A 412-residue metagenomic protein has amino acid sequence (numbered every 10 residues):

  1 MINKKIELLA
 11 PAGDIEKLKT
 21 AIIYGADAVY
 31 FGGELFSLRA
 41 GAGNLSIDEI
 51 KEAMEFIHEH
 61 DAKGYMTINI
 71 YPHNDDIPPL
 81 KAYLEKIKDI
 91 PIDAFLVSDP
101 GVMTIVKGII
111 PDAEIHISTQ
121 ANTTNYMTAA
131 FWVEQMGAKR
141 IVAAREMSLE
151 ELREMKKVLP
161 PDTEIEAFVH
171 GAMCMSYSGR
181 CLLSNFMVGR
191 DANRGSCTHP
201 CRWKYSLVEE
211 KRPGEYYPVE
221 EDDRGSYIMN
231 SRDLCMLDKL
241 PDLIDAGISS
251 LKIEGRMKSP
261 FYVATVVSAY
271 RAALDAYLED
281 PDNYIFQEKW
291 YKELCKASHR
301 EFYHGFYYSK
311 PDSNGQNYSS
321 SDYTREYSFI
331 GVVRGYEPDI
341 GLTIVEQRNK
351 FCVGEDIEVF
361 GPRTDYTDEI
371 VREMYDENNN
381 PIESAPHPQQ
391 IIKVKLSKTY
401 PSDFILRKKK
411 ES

Functional and structural regions predicted by a protein language model:
M1-A12, K17-Y24, A28-Y30, L35-L38 (+8 more regions): Surface-exposed amphipathic alpha-helical tracts and adjacent flexible/coil segments at the periphery of soluble enzymes
R39-I57: Glycine-rich, positively charged N-terminal anion/phosphate-binding segment
A42-I47, P78-L84: Glycine-rich loop at the start of a catalytic domain that most often binds anionic cofactors/ligands
K51, G64-Y65, Y83, S98: Phosphodiester-processing cores and adjacent nucleic acid-binding clamps
G101-V102: Alpha-helix capping/helix-boundary segments
I110: Conserved phosphotransfer cores of two-component systems
Y126-M127: Conserved nucleotide-cofactor-binding alpha/beta core module
